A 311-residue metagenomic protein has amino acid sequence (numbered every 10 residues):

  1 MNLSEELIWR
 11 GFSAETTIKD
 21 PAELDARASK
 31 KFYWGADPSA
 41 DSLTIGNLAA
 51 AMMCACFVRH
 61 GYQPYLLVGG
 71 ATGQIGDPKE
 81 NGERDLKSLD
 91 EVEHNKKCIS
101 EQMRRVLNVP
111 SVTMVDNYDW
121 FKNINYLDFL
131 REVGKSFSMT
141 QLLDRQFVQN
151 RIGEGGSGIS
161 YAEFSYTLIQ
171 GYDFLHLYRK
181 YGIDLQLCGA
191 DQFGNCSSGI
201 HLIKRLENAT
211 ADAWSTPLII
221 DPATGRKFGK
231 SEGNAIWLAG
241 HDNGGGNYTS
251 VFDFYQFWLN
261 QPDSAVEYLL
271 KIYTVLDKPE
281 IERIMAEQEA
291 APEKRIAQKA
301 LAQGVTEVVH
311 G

Functional and structural regions predicted by a protein language model:
M1-Q192, C196-I200, L206-D212: NTP-dependent nucleotidyl-transfer catalytic core
L202-H310: Conserved nucleotide- and phosphate/pyrophosphate-binding catalytic cores in adenylate/nucleotidyl-handling enzymes
